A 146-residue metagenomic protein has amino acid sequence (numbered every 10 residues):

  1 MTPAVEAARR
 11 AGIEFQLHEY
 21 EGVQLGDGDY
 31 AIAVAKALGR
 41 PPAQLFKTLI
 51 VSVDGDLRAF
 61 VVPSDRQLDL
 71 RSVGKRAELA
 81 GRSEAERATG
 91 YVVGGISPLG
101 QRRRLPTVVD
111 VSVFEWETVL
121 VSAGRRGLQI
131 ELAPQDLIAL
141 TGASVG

Functional and structural regions predicted by a protein language model:
M1-G146: Extended, low-hydrophobicity, polar/charged segments
